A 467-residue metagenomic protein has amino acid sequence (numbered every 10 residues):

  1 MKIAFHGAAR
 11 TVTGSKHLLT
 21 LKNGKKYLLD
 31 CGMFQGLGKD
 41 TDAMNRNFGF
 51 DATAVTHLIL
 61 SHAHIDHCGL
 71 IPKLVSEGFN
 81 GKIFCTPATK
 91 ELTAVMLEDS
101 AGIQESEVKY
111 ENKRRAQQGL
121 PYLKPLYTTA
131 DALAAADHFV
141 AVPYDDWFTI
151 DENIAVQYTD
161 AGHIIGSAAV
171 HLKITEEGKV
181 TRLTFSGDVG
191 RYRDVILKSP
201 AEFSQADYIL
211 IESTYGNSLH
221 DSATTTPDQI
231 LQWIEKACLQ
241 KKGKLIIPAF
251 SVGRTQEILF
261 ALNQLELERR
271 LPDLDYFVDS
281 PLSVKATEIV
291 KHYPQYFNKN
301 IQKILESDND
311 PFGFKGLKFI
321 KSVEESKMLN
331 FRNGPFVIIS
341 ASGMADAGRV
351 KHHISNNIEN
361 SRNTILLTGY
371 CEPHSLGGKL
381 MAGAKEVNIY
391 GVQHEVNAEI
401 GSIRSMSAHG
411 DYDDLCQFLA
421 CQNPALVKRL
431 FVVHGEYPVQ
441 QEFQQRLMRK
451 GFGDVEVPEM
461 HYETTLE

Functional and structural regions predicted by a protein language model:
M1-T53, A134-K198, E324-N333, V337 (+3 more regions): Core dinuclear metal-dependent hydrolase active-site scaffold
R10, H64-D66, I164-I165, F250-E257 (+2 more regions): Gly/Ser/Thr-rich loops at beta-strand to alpha-helix junctions that form or flank small-molecule/cofactor-binding
T11, L21-G81, C85-D137, V189-S199 (+3 more regions): Pre-active-site segment of Zn-dependent metallo-hydrolases
L29-C31, V55-H64, I71, I83-T86 (+10 more regions): Active-site neighborhood of phospho(di)ester-bond hydrolases with catalytic His/Asp-centered motifs
L92, A169, R191-D279, T364-G369 (+2 more regions): Cap/insert and terminal regions of metallo-dependent hydrolase folds
D99-I103, E107-E111, T226-P227, L262-L265 (+3 more regions): Short secondary-structure boundary/capping segments
S100-I164, P294-N333: Metallo-beta-lactamase
L231-P373, N388, Q441: Hard-cation-handling environments
